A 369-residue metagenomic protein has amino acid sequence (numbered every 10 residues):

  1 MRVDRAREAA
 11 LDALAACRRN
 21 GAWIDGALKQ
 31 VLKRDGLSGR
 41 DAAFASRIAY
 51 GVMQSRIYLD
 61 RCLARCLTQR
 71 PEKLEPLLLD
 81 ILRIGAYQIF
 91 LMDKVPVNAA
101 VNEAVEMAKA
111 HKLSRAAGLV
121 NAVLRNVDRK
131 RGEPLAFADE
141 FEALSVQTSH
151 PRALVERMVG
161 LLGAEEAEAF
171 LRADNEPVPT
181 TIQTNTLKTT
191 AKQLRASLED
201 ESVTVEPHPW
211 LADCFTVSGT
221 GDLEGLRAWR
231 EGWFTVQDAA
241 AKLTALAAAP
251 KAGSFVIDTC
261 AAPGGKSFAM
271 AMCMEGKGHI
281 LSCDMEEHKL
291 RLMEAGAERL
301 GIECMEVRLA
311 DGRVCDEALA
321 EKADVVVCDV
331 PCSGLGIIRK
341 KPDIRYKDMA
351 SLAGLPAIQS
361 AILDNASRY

Functional and structural regions predicted by a protein language model:
M1-Y369: S-adenosylmethionine
